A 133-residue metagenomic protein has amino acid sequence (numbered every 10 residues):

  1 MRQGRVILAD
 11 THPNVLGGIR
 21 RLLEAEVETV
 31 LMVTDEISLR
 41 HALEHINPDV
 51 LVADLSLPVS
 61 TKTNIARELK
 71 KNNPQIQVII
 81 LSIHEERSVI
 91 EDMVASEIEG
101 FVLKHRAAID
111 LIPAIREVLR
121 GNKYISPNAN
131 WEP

Functional and structural regions predicted by a protein language model:
Q3-N14, I19-R20, M32, L51: Conserved acidic segment of CheY-like receiver
V27-D35, A42: Short hydrophobic/Thr-rich beta-strand motif most characteristic of the beta2 strand and flanking loop of CheY-like
L51, V78, F101-V102: Two-component signal transduction core modules
V52-R67: Conserved phosphotransfer microenvironments
T63-Q75, A95: Short amphipathic alpha-helix used as the core "switch/output" element in two-component signaling
H84-E85: Short, conserved "switch-loop" micro-motifs in signal-transduction and mechanochemical regulators
S88-A95, E99-P133: Short, flexible helix-to-coil linker/hinge segments that flank and couple to helix-turn-helix
